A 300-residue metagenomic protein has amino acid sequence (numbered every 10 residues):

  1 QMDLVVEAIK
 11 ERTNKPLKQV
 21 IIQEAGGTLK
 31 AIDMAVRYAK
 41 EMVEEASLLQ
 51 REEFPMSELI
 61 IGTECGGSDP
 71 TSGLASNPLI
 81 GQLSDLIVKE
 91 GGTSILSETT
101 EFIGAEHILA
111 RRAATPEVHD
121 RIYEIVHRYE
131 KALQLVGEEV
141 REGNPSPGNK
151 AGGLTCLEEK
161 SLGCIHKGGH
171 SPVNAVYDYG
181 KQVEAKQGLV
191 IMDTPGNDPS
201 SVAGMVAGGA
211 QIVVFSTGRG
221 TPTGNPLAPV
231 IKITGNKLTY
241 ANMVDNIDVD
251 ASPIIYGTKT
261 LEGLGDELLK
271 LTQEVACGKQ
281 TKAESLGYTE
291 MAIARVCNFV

Functional and structural regions predicted by a protein language model:
Q1-R37: N-terminal Rossmann-like NAD(P)+-binding subdomain of aldehyde/semialdehyde dehydrogenases
I9, I32, A39, I61-T63 (+1 more regions): Buried hydrophobic positions in well-ordered alpha/beta secondary-structure cores of metabolic enzymes
N14-L17, R37, R51, G188 (+2 more regions): Generic secondary-structure boundary/loop-capping signal
K30, E41, S200: Short, contiguous clusters of charged residues that form electrostatic/catalytic patches at enzyme active sites, used
D33-Q50: Active-site cavity-forming subdomains of large catalytic enzyme subunits
Q50-L59: Glycine-rich phosphate/diphosphate-binding loops that line cofactor/substrate pockets in enzymes
E58, T63, D69-V300: Anaerobic metallocofactor- and corrinoid-dependent redox/one-carbon enzyme cores, especially those from methanogenesis
